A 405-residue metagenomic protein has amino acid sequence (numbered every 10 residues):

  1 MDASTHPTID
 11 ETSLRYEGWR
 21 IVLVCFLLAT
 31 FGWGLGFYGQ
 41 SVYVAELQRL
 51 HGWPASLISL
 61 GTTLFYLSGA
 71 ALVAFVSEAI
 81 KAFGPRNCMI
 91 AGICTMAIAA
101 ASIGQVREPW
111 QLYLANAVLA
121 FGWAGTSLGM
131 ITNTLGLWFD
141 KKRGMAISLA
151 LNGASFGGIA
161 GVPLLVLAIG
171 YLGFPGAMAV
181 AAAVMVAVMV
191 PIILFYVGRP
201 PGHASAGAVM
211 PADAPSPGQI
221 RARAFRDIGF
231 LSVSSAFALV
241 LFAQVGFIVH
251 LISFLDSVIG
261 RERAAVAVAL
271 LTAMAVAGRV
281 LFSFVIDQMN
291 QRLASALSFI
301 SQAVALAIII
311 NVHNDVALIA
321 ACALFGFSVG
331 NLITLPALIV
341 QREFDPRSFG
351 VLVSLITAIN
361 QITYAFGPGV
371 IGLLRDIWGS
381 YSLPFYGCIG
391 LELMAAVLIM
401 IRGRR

Functional and structural regions predicted by a protein language model:
R20-A55, L72, V76, F247-I252 (+1 more regions): Extracytoplasmic
T30, A99, Q111-T126, A238 (+1 more regions): Hydrophobic core of transmembrane alpha-helices in multi-pass small-molecule transporters, especially MFS/SLC-type
Q40-V44, D227-F284, G367: Extracytoplasmic gate region of multi-pass secondary transporters
L72-G84, R279-N290, D376: Helix-to-loop junctions at the C-terminal end of transmembrane segments in multipass secondary transporters
C94-R107, S301-H313: C-terminal ends and interior cores of transmembrane alpha-helices in multi-pass membrane transporters/permeases
A117-N152: Cytoplasmic helix-loop-helix junction between adjacent transmembrane helices in 12-TM secondary transporters
A154-P200: Helix-loop-helix hairpin linking two adjacent transmembrane segments in secondary transporters
L271-A275, L281, I286-I339: C-terminal transmembrane helical hairpin of 12-TM major facilitator-type secondary transporters
